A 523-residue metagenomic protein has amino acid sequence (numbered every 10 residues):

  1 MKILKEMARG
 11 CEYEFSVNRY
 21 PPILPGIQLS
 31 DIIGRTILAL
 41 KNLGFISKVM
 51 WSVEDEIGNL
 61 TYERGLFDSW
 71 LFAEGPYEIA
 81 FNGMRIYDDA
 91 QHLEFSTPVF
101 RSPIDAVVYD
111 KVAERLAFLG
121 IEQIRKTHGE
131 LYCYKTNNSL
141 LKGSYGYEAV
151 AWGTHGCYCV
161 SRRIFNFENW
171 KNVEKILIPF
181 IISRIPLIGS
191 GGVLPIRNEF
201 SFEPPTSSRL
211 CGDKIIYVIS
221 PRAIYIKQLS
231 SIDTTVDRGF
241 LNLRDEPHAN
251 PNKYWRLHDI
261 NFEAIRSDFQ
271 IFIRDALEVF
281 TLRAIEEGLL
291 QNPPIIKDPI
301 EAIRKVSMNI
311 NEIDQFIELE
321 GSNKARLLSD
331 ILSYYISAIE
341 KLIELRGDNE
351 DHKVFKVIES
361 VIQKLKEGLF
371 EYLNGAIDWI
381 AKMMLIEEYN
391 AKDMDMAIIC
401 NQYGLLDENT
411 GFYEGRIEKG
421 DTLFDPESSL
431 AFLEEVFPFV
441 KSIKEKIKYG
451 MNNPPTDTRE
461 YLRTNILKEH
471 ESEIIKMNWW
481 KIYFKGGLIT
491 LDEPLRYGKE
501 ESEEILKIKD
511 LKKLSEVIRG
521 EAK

Functional and structural regions predicted by a protein language model:
M1-T136, V150, K175, P179-I182 (+5 more regions): Terminal catalytic/cofactor-binding subdomain
E122, G129-I232: Internal, well-ordered domain-core segments that constitute the primary functional module of diverse proteins
